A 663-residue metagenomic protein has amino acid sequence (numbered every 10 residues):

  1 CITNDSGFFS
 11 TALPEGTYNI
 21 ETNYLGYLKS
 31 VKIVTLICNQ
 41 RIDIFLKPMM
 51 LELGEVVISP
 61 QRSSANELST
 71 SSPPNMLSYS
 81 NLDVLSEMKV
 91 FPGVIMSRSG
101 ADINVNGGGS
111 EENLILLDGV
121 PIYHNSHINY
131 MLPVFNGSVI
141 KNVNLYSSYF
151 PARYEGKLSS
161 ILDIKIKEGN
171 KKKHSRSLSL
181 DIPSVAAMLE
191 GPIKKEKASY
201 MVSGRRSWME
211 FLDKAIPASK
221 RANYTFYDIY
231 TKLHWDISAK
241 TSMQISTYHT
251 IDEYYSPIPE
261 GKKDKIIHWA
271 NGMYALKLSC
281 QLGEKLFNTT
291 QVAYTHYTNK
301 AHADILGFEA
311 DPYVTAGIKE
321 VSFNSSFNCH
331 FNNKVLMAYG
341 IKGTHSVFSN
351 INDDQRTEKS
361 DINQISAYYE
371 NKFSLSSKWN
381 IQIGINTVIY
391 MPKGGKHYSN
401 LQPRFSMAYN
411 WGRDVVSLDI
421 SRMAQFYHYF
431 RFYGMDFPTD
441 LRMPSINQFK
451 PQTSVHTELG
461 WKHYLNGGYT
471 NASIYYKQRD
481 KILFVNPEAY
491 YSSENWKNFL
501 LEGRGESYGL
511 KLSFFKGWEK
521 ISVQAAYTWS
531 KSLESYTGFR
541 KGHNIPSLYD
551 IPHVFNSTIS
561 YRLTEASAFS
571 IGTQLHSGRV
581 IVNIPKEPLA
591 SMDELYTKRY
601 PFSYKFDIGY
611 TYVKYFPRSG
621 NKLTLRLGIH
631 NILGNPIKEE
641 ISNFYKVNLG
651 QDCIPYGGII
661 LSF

Functional and structural regions predicted by a protein language model:
S10-A12, N75-M76, E87, V120-Y146: Short acidic/polar hinge/loop motifs at secondary-structure boundaries that mediate gating or recognition
N23-Y27, I37-L77, S110-E112: Short, acidic, small-residue-rich periplasmic hinge/interaction motif at the N-terminus of Gram-negative outer-membrane
R41-F45, V84-E87, I103, Y130-N136 (+2 more regions): N-terminal periplasmic accessory domains that precede and gate Gram-negative outer-membrane beta-barrel machines
T231-D252, H268-H397, P403, A408-N410 (+3 more regions): Face-selective signature of the C-terminal outer-membrane beta-barrel domain
E253, T298, V347, M391 (+5 more regions): Surface-exposed extracellular loop regions of Gram-negative outer-membrane beta-barrel proteins, predominantly
V314-A316, E320-N324, S360, Q364-Y368 (+6 more regions): Outer membrane beta-barrel strand-and-loop segments of large Gram-negative receptors, especially TonB-dependent
S377-K378, Y475-Q478, L500-P585: Gram-negative outer-membrane beta-barrel transporters
D480, L575-K586, Y610-F663: C-terminal beta-signal and adjacent terminal beta-strands/loops of Gram-negative outer-membrane beta-barrel proteins
